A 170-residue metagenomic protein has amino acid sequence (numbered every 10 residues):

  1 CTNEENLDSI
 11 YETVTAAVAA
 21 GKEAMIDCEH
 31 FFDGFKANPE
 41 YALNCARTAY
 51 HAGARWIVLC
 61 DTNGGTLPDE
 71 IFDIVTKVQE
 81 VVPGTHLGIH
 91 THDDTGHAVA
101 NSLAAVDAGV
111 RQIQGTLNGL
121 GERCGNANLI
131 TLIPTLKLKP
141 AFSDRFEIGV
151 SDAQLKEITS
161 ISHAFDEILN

Functional and structural regions predicted by a protein language model:
C1-N170: Catalytic cores and adjacent flexible loops of soluble metabolic enzymes that perform enolate/carbanion chemistry on
